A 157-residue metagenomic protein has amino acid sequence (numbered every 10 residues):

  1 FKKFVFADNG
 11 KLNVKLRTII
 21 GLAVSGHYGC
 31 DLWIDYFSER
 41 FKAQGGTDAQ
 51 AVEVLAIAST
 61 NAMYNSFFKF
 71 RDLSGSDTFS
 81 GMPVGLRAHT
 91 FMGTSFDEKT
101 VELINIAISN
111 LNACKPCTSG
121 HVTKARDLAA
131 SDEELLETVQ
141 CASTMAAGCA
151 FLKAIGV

Functional and structural regions predicted by a protein language model:
F1-T18, L22, Y28-G29, I34-V54 (+5 more regions): Acidic, glycine/proline-rich low-complexity segments that act as flexible tails and inter-domain linkers
H27-L32, L111-K115: Short helix-coil transition sites and intra-membrane helix breaks within transmembrane domains of multi-pass
V84-P116, H121: Acidic/histidine-rich alpha-helical segments that form the ligand environment of transition-metal centers
